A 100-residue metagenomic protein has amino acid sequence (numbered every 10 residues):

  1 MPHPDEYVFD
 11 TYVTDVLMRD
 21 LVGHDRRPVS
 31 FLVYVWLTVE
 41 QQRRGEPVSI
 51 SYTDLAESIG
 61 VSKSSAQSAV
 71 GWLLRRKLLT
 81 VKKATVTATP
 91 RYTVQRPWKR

Functional and structural regions predicted by a protein language model:
M1-E57, T87: Short recognition helix of helix-turn-helix/winged-helix DNA-binding domains
G23, E40-W98: Winged helix-turn-helix DNA-binding recognition segment
